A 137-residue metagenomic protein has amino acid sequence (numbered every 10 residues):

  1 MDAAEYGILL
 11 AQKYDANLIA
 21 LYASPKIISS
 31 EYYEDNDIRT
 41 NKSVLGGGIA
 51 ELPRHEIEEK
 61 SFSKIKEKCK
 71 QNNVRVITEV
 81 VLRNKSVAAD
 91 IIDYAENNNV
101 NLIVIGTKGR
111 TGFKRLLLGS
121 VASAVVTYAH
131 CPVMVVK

Functional and structural regions predicted by a protein language model:
M1-G47, K68-I77: Small/aliphatic-rich secondary-structure junction motif
A23, E79-V81, V136: Conserved beta-strand termini and adjacent loop/short-helix elements that scaffold enzyme active sites in alpha/beta
I27, S63-I103: Structural beta-alpha unit
S30-Y33, A89-D90, R115-L116: Short, well-ordered secondary-structure micro-motifs
T40-K60: A short acidic, glycine-rich active-site loop that binds or catalyzes chemistry on phosphate/adenosine moieties
Y94-K137: Gly/Ser-rich helix-loop-strand patches that form or flank binding pockets for ribonucleotide-derived cofactors
